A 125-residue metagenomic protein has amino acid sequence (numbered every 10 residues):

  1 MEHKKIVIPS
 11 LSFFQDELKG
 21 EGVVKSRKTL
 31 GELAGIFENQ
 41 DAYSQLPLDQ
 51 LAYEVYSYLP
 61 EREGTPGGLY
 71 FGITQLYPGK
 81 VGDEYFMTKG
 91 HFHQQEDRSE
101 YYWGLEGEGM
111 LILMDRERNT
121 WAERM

Functional and structural regions predicted by a protein language model:
M1-G31: Eukaryotic intrinsically disordered, low-complexity regions enriched in proline/serine/threonine/glycine
K25-R124: Active-site region of the double-stranded beta-helix
